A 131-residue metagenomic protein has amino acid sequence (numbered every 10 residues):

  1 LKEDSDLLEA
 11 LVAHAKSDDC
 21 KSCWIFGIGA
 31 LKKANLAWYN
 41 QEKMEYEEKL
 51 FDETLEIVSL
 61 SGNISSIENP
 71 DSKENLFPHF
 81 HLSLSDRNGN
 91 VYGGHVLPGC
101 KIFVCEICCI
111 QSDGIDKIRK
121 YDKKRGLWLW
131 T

Functional and structural regions predicted by a protein language model:
L1-H79, S83-T131: N-terminal intrinsically disordered, cationic/polar leader segments that include organellar targeting peptides
